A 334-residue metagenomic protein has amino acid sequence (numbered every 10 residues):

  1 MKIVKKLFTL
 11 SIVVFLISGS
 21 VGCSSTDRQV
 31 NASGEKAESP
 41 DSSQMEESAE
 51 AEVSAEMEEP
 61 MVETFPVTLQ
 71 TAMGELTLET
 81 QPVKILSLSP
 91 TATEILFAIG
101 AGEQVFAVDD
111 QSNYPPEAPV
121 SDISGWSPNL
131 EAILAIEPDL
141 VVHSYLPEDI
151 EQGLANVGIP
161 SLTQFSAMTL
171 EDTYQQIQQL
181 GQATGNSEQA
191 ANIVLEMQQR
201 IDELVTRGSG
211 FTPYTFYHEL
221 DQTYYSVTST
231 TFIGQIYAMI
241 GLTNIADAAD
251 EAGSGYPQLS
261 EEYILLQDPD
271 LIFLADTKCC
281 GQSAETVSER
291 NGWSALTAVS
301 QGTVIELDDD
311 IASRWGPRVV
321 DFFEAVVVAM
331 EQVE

Functional and structural regions predicted by a protein language model:
K2-F8, I12, G22-T91, S187-Y217 (+2 more regions): Bacterial Sec-exported substrate-binding components of ABC uptake systems
I17-S20: Bacterial Sec-type N-terminal signal peptides, specifically the leucine/valine-rich hydrophobic h-region
T71-M73, S121-E131, D250-E261: Short helix-initiation/N-cap motifs at beta->coil->alpha
K84-I136, L140-L146, L242-I245: A short, structured surface patch at a secondary-structure boundary
Q111-Y114, T230-G255: Alpha-helical, coiled-coil/dimerization segments enriched in small aliphatic residues
N129-L146, I159, S260-A275: Proline-aspartate-enriched helix->loop->beta-strand connector
D149, D172-Q182, A191, D202 (+3 more regions): Structured C-terminal subdomain patch of bacterial secreted/periplasmic proteins
D149, Q164-Q179, P213-I236, C280-Q282: Extracytoplasmic ligand-binding site segments that recognize negatively charged/polar headgroups
